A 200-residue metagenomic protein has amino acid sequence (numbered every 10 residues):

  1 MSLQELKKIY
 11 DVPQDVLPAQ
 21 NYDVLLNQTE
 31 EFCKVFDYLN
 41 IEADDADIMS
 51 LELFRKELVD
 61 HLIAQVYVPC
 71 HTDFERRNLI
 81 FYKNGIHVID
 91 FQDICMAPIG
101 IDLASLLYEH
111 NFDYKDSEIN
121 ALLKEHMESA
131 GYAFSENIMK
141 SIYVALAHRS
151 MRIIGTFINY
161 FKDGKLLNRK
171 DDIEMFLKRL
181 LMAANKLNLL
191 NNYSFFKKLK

Functional and structural regions predicted by a protein language model:
M1-D45, Q65-Y67, C95-M96, K170-I173: A cross-family kinase active-site recognition segment
I9, K56-I101, D113: Active-site acidic catalytic loop and adjacent metal/ATP-binding pocket of ATP-dependent phosphoryl transfer enzymes
P18-L26, R76, F81, M96-A97 (+2 more regions): Glycan-recognition and catalytic cores of secretory/periplasmic carbohydrate-active enzymes
A19-D23, S135-L146: All-alpha amphipathic helical-bundle segments outside canonical DNA-binding/catalytic cores that form hydrophobic
E30-L39, I99-A133, A147-K165, F176-A183: Active-site activation/catalytic loop segments of kinase-like enzymes and analogous catalytic loops in related
N40-M49, Y132-I142: Short, surface-exposed acidic
A46-L58, A121-L122, R169-L180: Extended, well-ordered alpha-helical scaffold segments
L167, D172-K200: Regulatory N- and C-terminal appendages and interdomain linkers associated with kinase/kinase-like NTP transferase
